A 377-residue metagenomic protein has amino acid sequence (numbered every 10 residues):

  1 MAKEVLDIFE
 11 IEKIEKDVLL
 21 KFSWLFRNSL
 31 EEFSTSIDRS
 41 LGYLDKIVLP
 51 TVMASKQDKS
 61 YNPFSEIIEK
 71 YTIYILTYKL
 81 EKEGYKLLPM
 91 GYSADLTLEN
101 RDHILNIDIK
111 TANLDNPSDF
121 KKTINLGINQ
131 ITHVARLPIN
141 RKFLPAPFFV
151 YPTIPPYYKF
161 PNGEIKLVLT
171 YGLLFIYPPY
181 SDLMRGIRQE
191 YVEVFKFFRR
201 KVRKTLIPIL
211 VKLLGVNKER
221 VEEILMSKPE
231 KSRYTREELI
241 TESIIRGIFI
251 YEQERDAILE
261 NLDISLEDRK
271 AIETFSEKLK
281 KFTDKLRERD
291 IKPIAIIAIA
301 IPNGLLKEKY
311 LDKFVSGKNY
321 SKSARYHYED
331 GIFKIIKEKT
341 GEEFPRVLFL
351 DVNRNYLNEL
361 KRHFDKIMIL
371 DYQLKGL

Functional and structural regions predicted by a protein language model:
M1-Y92, T111-L377: Nucleic-acid endonuclease domains
S60, E99-R101: Residue-level detector of alpha-helix boundary/anchor positions
L96-L98, L105-T111: Conserved catalytic cores of phosphodiester-cleaving nucleases, focusing on short active-site segments
H103-I107, T170-Y171: Conserved active-site beta-strand-loop modules that form the wall/rim of enzyme catalytic pockets and either contain
